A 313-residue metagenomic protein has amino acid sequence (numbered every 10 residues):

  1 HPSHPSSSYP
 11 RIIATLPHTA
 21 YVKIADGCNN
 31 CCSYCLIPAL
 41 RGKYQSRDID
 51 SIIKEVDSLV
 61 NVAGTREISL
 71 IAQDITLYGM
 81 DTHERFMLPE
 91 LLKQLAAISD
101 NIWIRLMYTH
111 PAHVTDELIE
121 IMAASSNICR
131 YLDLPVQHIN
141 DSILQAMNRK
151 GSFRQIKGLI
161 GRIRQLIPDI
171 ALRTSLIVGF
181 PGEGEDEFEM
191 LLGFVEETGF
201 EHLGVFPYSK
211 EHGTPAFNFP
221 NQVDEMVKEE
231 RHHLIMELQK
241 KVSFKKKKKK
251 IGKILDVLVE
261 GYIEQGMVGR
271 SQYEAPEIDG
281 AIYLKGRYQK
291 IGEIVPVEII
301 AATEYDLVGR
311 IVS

Functional and structural regions predicted by a protein language model:
H1-Y78, E117, L132, F153-G161 (+5 more regions): Proteins enriched for Cys/Gly/acidic motifs involved in redox and nucleic-acid/cofactor modification
I12-A14, E120-A124, V136, K247-K249 (+2 more regions): Replace "in large, NTP-powered and nucleic-acid-processing enzymes" with "in large, NTP-powered factors and other
N30, G42, T76, D141-S142 (+2 more regions): Glycine-centered loop/turn positions within well-structured domains that cap or flank conserved ligand/cofactor-binding
C32, I52, L70, L106 (+7 more regions): Conserved, mostly hydrophobic/aromatic
V60-D186, E196: Conserved SAM/AdoMet-binding glycine-rich loop
A72, Y108, V136-H138, T174-V178 (+5 more regions): Active-site proximal loops enriched in glycine and acidic residues that flank catalytic Cys/His/Asp and coordinate
G79-A96, D100, A146-M147, K210-K241: Radical SAM enzyme [4Fe-4S]-AdoMet core and its adjacent flexible, acidic and glycine-rich loops/tails across
N218-S313: Terminal RNA-binding accessory module
